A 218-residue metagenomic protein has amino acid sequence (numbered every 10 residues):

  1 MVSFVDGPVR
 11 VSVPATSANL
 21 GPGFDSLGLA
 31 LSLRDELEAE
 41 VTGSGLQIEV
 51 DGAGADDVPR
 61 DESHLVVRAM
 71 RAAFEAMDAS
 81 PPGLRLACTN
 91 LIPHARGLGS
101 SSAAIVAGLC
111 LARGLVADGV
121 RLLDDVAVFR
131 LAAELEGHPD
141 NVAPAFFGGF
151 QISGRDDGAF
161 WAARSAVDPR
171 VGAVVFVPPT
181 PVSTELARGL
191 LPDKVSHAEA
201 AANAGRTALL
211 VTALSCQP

Functional and structural regions predicted by a protein language model:
M1-R96, G114-L122: ATP-binding N-lobe of GHMP and related small-molecule kinases
F4, R10, R164-P218: C-terminal nucleotide
S12-P14, A30, A87-T89, A145-G148 (+2 more regions): Short beta-strand segments
L33, L98-R121, F146-G148, D156: DPxDG-like acidic metal-binding loop motif
T42, R71, E75-A79, G114-A117 (+5 more regions): Generic secondary-structure signature for well-ordered alpha-helical cores
P81-R85, I105, L111-V142: Contiguous, small/hydrophobic- and glycine-enriched helical/loop subdomains that border and often "cap" functional
L123-G172: Alpha/beta catalytic cores of group-transfer enzymes, especially the acyltransferase/condensing modules of polyketide
